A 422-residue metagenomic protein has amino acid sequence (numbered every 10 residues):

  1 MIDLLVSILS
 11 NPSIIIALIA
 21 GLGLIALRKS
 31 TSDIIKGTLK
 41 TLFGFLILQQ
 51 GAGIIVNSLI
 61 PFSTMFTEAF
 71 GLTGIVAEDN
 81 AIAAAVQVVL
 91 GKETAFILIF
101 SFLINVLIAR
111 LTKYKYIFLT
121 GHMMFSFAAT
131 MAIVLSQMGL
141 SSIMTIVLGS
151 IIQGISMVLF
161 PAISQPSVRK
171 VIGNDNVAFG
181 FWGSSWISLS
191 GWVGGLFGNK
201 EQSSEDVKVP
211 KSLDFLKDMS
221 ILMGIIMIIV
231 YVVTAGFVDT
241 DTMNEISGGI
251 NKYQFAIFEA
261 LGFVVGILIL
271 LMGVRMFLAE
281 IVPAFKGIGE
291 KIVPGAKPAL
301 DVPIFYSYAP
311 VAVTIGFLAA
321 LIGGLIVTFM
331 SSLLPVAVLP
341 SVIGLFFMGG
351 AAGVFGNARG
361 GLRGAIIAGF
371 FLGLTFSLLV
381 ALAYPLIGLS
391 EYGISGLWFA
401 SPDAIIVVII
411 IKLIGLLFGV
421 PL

Functional and structural regions predicted by a protein language model:
M1, I82-L90, Y116-I117, M138-I146 (+2 more regions): Membrane-helix interface and helix-disruption motif detector
M1-G51, F96, F100, I104-E280 (+4 more regions): Signature of multi-pass transmembrane helix bundles
L5-I16, A85-I99, L334-I343: Structural signature of hydrophobic alpha-helical transmembrane segments
A17-I19, I35, L59, S63-A81 (+3 more regions): Helix-loop-helix junctions within the multi-pass membrane cores of secondary transporters/permeases
G44-A95: Membrane helical hairpin/interfacial module
F70-V76, T94-F102, G121-A129, S150-G154 (+4 more regions): Mid-membrane cores of alpha-helical transmembrane segments in multi-pass membrane proteins, especially transporters
I226-N244, G324-P335, G349, G353 (+2 more regions): Juxtamembrane "helix exit" motif at the C-terminal ends of alpha-helical transmembrane segments in multi-pass membrane
G350-I366: Alpha-helical transmembrane segments
